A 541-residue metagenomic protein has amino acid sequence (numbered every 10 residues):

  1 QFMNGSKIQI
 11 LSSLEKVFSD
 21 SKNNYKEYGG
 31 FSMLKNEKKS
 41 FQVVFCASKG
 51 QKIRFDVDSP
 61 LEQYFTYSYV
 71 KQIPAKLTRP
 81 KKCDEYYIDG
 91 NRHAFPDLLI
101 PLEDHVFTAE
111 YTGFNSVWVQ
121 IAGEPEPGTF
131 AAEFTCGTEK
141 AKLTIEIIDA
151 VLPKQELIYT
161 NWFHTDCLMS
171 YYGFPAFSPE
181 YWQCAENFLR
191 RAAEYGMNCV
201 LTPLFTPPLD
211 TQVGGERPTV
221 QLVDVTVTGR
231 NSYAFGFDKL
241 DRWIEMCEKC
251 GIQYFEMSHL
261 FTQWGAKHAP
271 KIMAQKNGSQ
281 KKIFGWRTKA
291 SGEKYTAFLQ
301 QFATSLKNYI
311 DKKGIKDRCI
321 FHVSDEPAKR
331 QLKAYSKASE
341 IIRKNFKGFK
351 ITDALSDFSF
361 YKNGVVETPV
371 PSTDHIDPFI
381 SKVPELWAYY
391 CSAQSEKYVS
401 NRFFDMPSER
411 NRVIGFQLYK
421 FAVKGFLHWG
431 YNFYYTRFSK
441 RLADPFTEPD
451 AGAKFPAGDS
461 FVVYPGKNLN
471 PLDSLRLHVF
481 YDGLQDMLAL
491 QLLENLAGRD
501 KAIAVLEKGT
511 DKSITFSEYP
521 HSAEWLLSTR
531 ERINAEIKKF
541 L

Functional and structural regions predicted by a protein language model:
Q1-F2: Short, Lys/Arg-enriched N-terminal segments with co-localized hydrophobic residues within the first ~10-30 amino acids
G5-E139: Ligand-binding face of N-terminal immunoglobulin V-set domains in extracellular IgSF glycoproteins
K35, E126, E180-C184, F235-K239 (+3 more regions): Short, glycine/acidic-rich beta->alpha junctions
F65-V70, L143-E146, G348-F360, Y389-A393: A generic structural motif
N91, A122-G123, A131-C136, K142-N345 (+2 more regions): Aromatic-lined carbohydrate-binding surfaces of glycoside hydrolases
A269, I283, R287-Y295, L299-L332 (+3 more regions): Catalytic domains of carbohydrate-active enzymes that cleave complex glycans
K281-K282, T352-I376, Y389-C391: Aromatic- and acid-rich polysaccharide-binding/catalytic face of secreted or lumenal carbohydrate-active enzymes
T368-A451: Catalytic-core region of carbohydrate-active enzymes that cleave or remodel glycosidic bonds
